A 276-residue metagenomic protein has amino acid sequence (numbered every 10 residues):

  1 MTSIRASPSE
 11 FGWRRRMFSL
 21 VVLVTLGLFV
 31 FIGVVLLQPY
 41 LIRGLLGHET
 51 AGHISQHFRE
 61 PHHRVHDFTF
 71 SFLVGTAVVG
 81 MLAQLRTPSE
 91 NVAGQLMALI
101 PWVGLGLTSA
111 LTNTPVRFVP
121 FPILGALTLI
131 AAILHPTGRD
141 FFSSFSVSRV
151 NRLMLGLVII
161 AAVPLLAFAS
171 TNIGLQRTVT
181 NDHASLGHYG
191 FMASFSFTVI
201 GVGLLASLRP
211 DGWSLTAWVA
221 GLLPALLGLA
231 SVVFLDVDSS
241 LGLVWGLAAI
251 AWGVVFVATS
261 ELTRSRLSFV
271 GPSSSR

Functional and structural regions predicted by a protein language model:
M1-G52: N-terminal signal-anchor module of multipass membrane proteins
T2-G12, T137-F142, A258-R276: Membrane-interface capping segments at transmembrane-helix boundaries
W13-G27, E90-M97, T137-L166, R209-L223 (+1 more regions): Cytoplasm-facing juxtamembrane segments at the starts of transmembrane helices in multi-pass membrane proteins
W13-S19, Q38, H57-F141: Extended, helix-rich scaffolding/adaptor regions
L26-G33, A77-G80, W102-S109, T128 (+4 more regions): Helical transmembrane-bundle signal
G33-T69, L105-F121, A167-A193, L229-A249: Membrane interfacial helix motifs at helix-loop boundaries and amphipathic/re-entrant anchors
L111-S207: Generic multipass alpha-helical transmembrane bundles of integral membrane proteins
M192-R276: C-terminal transmembrane-bundle signature of multipass membrane proteins, characterized by strong activation on
